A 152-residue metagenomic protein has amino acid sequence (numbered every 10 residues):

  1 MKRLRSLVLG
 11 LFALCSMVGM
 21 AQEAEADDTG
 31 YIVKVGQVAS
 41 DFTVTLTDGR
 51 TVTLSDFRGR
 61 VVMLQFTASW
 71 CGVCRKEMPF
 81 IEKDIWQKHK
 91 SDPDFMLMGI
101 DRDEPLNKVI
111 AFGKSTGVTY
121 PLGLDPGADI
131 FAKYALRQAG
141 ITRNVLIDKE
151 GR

Functional and structural regions predicted by a protein language model:
M1-L9: Bacterial N-terminal signal peptides that target proteins for export
V8-M17: Bacterial N-terminal signal peptides
G19-D41, A111: N-proximal helix/coil linker or "cap" segments that precede and/or mark the start of modular domains
A39-S40, V62, I141-R143: Short loop/turn microsegments at loop-to-beta-strand junctions
V52-R75: Short active-site neighborhood of thiol/selenol oxidoreductases, capturing the structured segment around
R60-V61, K76-G99, K114: Conserved helix-turn-beta segment immediately C-terminal to the redox Cys motif in thioredoxin-like folds
D92-L106, V118-A128: Thiol-based oxidoreductase modules, predominantly thioredoxin-like and allied folds used for disulfide exchange
K114-T119, D125-R152: Thiol/disulfide oxidoreductase modules built on the thioredoxin-like
